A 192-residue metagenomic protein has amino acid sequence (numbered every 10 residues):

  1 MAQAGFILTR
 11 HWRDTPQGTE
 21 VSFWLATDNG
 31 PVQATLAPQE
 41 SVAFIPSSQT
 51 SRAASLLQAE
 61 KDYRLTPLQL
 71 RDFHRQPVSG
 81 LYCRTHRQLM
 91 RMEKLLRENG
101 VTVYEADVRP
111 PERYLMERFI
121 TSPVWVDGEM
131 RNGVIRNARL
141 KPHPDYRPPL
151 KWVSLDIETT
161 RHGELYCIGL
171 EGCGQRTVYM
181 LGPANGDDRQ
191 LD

Functional and structural regions predicted by a protein language model:
M1-D192: The two-metal-ion catalytic cores of nucleic-acid processing enzymes
